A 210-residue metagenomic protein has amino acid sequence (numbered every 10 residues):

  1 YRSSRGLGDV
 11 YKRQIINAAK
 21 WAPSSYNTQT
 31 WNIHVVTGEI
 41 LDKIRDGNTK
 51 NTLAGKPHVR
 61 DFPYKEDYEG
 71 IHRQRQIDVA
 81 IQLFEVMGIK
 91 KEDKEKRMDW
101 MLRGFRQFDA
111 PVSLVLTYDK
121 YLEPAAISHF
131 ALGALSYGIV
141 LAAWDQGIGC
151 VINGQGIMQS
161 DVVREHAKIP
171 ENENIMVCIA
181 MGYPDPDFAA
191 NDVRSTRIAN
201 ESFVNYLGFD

Functional and structural regions predicted by a protein language model:
Y1-L7, Y11: Single conserved hydrophobic/aromatic residue that forms the stacking wall/gate of nucleotide- or nucleobase-binding
Q14-K20, V112-H166: Small-aliphatic-rich amphipathic alpha-helix that forms the alpha element of a beta-alpha
S25-T28, F105-F108, I169-E171: Solvent-exposed alpha-helices and their adjacent loops that cap or buttress functional pockets in soluble metabolic
Y26-T37, Q155: Short loop-to-beta-strand entry elements in the cores of soluble alpha/beta enzymes
T30-W31, A110-S113, I175-M176: Short, surface-exposed beta-edge/turn micro-motifs
V35-A125, H129: Glycine/small-residue-rich phosphate/adenosyl-binding loop
K65-D78, N174-D210: C-terminal helix-cap and adjacent tail motif
I152, V163-P170, D185-N191: Accessory, usually C-terminal, subdomains that scaffold auxiliary metal cofactors
